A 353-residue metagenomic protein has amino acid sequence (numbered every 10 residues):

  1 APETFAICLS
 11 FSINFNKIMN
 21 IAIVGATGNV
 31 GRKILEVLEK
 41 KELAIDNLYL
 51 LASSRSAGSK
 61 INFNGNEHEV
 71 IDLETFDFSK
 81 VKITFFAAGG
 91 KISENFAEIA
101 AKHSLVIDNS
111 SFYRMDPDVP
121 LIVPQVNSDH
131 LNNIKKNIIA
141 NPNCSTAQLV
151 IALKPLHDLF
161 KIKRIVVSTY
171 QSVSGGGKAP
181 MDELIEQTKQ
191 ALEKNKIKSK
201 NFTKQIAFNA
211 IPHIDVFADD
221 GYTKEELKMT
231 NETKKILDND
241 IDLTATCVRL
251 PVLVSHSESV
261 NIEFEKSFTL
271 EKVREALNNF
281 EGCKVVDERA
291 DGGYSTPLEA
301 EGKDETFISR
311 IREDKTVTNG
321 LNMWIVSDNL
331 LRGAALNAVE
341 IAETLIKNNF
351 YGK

Functional and structural regions predicted by a protein language model:
N14-N16: Intrinsic-disorder-associated, low-complexity terminal segments enriched in Asp/Asn/His/Tyr and depleted of Lys/Arg
I18-I206, D242, T306-F307, I311-V317 (+3 more regions): N-terminal Rossmann-like NAD(P) cofactor-binding subdomain of oxidoreductases, focused on the glycine-rich
T84, V173-K353: Charged docking surfaces used in two-component/phosphorelay signaling
